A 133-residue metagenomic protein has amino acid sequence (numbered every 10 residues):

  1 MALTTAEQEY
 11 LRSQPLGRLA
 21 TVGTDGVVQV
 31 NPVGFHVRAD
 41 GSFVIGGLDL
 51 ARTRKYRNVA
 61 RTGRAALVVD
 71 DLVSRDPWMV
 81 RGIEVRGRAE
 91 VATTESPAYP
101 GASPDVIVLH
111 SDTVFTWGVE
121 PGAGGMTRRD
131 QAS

Functional and structural regions predicted by a protein language model:
M1-R18: Short, basic/aromatic recognition patches
P15-D49: Short beta-strand segments
R18, R86-R88, H110: Residues located in well-ordered beta-strands
G41-S42, R64, R88, T113: Structural motif
V44-G46, L67-V69, T116: Short hydrophobic/aromatic-rich beta-strand segments that constitute the beta-sheet cores of beta-sandwich/beta-barrel
D49-D105: Short, structured beta-strand-loop surface elements
T93-S133: C-terminal edge-of-domain segments
